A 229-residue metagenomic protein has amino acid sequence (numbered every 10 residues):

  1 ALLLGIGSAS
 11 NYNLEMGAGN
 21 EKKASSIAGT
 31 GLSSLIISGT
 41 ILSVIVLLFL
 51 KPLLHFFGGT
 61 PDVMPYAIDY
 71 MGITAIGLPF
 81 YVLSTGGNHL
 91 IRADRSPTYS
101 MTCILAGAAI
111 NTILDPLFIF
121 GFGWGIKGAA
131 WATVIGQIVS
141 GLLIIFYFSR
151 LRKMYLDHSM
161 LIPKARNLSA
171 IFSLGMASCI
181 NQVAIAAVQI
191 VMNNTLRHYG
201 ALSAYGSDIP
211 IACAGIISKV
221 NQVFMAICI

Functional and structural regions predicted by a protein language model:
A1-V44, Y81-S100, N193, I211-I229: Small-residue-rich hydrophobic transmembrane alpha-helices
G5, A9, T74-R92, S100-N111 (+2 more regions): Short runs within selected transmembrane alpha-helices of multi-pass transporters and secretion channels
S10, K51-P52, H89, P116 (+6 more regions): Transmembrane alpha-helix boundary and packing residues in multipass membrane permease domains and related
Y12-G77, G121-M176: Short alpha-helical transmembrane segments in multi-pass integral membrane proteins
S43-L47, A108, Q182-I190, A214: Recurrent gating helices in multi-pass secondary carriers
L54-P61, L117-G123, A186-I216, V223: Helix-terminus/linker motif at the lipid-water interface of multi-pass membrane proteins
M71-A75, T98-L105, L143-F146, P163-V191 (+3 more regions): Hydrophobic faces of transmembrane alpha-helices in multi-pass small-molecule transporters and flippases across diverse
G87-R95, D115-I126: Membrane-water interface regions at transmembrane-helix termini and the short interhelical loops of multi-pass membrane
